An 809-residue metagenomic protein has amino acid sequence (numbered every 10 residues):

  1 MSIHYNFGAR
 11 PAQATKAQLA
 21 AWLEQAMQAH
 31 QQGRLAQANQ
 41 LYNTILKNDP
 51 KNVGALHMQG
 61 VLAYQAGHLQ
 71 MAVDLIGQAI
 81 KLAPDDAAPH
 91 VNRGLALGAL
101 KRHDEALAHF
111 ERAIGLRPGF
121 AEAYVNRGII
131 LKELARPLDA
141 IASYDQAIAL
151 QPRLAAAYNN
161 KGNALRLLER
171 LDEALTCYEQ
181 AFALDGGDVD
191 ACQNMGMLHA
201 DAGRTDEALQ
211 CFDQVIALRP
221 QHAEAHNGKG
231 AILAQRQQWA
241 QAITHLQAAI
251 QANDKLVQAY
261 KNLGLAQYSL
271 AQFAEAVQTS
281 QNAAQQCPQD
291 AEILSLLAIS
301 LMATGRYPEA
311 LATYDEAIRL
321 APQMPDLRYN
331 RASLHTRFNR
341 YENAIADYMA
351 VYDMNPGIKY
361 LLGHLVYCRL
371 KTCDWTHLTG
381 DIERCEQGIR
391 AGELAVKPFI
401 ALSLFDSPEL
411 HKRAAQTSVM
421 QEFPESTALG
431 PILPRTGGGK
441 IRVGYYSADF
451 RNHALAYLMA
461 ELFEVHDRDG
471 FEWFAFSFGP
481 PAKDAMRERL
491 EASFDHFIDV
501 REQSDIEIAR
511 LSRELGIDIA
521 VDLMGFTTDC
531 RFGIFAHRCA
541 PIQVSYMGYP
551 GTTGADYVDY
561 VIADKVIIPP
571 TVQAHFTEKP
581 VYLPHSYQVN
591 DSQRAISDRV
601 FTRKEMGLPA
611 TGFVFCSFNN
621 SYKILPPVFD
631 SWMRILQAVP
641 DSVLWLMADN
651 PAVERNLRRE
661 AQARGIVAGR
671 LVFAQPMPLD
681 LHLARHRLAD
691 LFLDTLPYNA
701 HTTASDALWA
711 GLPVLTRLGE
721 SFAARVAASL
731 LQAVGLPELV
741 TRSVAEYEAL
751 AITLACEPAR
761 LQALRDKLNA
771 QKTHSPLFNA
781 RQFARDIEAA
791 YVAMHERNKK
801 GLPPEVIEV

Functional and structural regions predicted by a protein language model:
M1-L608, N620, D630, R659-V667 (+6 more regions): Alpha-helical solenoid repeat scaffolds of the TPR/TPR-like class and their adjacent stem/linker regions that mediate
I441-Y445, F615, L644: Conserved hydrophobic helix-helix packing surfaces used for dimerization/oligomerization
Y446, F618-N619, M647, A674: Short hydrophobic "strand-cap" motifs at the C-terminus of beta-strands
G470-E472, M633-Q662: A conserved nucleotide-sugar
C616-P627: Substrate-binding clefts and catalytic carboxylate motifs of secreted carbohydrate-active enzymes
L693, A707: Donor-sugar nucleotide-binding helix/loop cap in glycosyltransferases
L708-W709, Q732: Short alpha-helix at the nucleotide-sugar/activated-sugar donor binding site of glycosyltransferases and closely
A724-G735, V740: Short acidic/histidine- and often glycine-rich active-site loop of Leloir-type glycosyltransferases that engages
